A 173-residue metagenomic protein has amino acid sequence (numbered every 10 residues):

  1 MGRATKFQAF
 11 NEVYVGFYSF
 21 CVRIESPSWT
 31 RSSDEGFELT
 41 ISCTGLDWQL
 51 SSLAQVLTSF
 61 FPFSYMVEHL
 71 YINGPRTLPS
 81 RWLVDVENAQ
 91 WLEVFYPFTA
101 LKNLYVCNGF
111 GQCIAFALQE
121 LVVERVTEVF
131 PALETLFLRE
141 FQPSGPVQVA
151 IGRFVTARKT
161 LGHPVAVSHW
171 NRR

Functional and structural regions predicted by a protein language model:
M1-R173: Leucine-rich repeat
